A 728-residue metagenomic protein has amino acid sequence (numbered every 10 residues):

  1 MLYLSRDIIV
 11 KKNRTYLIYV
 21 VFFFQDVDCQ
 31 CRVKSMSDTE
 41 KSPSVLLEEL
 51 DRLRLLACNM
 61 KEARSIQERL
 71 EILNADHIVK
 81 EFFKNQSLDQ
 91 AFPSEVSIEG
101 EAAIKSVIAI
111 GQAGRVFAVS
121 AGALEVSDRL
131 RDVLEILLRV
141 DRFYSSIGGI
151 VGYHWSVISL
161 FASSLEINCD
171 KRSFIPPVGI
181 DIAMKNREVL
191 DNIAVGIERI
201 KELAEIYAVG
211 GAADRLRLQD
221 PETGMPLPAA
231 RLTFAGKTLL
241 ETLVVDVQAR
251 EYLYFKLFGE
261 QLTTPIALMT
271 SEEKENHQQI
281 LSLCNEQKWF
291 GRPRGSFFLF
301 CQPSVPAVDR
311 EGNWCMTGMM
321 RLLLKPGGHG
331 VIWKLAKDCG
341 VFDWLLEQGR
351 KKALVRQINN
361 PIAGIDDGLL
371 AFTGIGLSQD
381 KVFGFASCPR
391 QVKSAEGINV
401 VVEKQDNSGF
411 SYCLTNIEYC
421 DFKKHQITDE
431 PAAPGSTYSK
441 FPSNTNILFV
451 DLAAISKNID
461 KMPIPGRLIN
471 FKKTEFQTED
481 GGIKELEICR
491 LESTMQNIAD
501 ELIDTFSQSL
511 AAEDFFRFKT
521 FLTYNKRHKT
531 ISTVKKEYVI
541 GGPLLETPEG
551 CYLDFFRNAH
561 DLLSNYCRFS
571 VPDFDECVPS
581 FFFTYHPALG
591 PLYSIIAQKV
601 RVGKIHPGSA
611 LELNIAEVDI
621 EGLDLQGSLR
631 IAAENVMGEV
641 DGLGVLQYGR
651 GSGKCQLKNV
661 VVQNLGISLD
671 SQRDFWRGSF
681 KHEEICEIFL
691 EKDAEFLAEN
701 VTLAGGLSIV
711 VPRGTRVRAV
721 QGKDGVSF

Functional and structural regions predicted by a protein language model:
L2-L4: Intrinsic disorder
R6-D7, V20, C29: Short, low-complexity, intrinsically disordered N-terminal modules that encode targeting/processing signals
K12-F22: Positively charged N-terminal leader segments that act as targeting/secretion signals
F23-D26, C31-R199, G374-F728: Left-handed beta-helix
D170-Y207, R215-Q496: Domain-scale recognition of functional cores that engage charged ligands
